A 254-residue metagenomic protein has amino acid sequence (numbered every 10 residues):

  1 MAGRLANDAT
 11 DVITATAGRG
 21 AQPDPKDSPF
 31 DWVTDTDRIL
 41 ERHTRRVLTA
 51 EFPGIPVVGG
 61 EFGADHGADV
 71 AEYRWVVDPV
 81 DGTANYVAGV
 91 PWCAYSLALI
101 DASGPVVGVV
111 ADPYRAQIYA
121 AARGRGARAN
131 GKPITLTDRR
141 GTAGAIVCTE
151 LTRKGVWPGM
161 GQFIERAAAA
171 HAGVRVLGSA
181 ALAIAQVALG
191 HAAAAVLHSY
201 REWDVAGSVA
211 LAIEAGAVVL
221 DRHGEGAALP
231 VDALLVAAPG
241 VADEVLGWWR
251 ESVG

Functional and structural regions predicted by a protein language model:
M1-V80: N-terminal subdomain of lithium-sensitive/metallo-dependent phosphomonoesterases centered on the IMPase/IPPase/PAP
A2, A6-A9, G108, S208 (+1 more regions): Small-residue (primarily alanine) positions within well-ordered alpha-helices, especially packing/interaction faces
I13-T16, D37, L48, T83 (+6 more regions): Residue-level signal for inorganic ion chemistry
G20, C93, A121-R125, I213 (+1 more regions): A short, compositionally biased
P25, G67-D69, A102, A120 (+2 more regions): Solvent-exposed alpha-helices and their adjacent loops that cap or buttress functional pockets in soluble metabolic
G59-E61, G131, G178: Short loop/edge segments at beta-strand edges and connector loops that shape dinucleotide/nucleotide cofactor-binding
D69-R128: DPxDG-like acidic metal-binding loop motif
L136-G254: An extended, acidic
